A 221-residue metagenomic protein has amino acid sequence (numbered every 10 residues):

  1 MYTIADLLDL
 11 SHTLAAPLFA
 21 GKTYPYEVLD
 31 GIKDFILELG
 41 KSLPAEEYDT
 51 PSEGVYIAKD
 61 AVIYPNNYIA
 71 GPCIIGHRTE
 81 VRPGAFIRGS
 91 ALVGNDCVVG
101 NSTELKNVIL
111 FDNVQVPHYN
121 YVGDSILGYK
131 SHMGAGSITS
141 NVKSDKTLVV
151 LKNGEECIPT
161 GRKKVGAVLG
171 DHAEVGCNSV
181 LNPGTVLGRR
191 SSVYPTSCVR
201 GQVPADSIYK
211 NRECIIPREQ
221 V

Functional and structural regions predicted by a protein language model:
M1-G54, R190, T196, A205-S207 (+1 more regions): Terminal amphipathic alpha-helical/low-complexity segments used for targeting or macromolecular assembly
A15-P17, L110-D112, P117-V221: Glycine-rich hexapeptide-repeat left-handed beta-helix
S42-Y48, D60, V116, E156-I158: Short gly/ser/thr-rich secondary-structure transition/capping motifs
G54-V55, K59, L105-F111, T147: Short, charged low-complexity linear segments at domain edges
I57-S102: Glycine-rich active-site/cofactor-binding loop and its immediate structural neighborhood
P72-C73, S90, T103, V108 (+2 more regions): Pentapeptide-repeat beta-helix register
